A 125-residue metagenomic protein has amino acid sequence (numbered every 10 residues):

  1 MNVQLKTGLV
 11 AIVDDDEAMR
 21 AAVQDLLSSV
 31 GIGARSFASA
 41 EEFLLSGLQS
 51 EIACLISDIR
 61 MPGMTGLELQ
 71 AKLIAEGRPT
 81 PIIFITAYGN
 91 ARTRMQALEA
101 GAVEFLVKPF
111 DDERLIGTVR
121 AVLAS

Functional and structural regions predicted by a protein language model:
E17-R35: Two-component/phosphorelay signaling modules centered on CheY-like receiver
A38-S39, T65-E68: Acidic catalytic/metal-coordinating carboxylates
S50-I56: Active-site beta3 strand of CheY-like receiver
D58, T86: Active-site residues of response regulator receiver
M61: Receiver (REC) domain active-site loop signature in two-component systems and cognate sites in sensor histidine kinases
E76, A87-A91: Short, conserved "switch-loop" micro-motifs in signal-transduction and mechanochemical regulators
R92, F110-R120: C-terminal output helix
